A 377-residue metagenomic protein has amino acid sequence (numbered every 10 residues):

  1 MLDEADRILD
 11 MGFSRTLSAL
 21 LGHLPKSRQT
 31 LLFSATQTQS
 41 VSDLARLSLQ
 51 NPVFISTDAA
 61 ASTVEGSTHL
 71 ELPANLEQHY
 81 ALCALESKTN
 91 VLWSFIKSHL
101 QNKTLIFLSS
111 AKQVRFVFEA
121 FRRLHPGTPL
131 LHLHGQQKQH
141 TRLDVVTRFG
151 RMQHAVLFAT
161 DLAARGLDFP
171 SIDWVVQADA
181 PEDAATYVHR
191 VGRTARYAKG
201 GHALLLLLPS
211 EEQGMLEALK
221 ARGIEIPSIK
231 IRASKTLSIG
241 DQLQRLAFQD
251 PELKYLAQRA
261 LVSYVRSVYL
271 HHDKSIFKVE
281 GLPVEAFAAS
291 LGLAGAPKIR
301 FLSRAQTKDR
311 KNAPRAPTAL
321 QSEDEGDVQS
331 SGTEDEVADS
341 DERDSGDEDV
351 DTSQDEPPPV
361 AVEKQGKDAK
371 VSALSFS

Functional and structural regions predicted by a protein language model:
M1-S303: Conserved helicase RecA-like core
R28, P314-A316: A short, hydrophobic/aromatic-rich structural module that often spans a beta strand with its adjoining loop
L302-K311: Eukaryote-biased recognition of C-terminal alpha-helical segments
P317-S377: Acidic, serine/threonine-rich intrinsically disordered low-complexity regions
